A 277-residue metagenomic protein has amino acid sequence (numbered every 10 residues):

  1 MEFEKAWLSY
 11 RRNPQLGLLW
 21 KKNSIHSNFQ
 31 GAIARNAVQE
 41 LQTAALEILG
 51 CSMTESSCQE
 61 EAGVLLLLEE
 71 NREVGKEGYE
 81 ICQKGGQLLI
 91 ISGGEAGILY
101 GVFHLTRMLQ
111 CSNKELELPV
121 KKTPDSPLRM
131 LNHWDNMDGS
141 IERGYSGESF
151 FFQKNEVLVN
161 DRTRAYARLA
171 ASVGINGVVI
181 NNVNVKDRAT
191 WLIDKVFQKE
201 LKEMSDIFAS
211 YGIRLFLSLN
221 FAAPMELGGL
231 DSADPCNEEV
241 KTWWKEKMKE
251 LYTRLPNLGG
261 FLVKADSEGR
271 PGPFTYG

Functional and structural regions predicted by a protein language model:
E2-L16, Q30-E40, A44-I48, R72-K245 (+2 more regions): Feature activates predominantly on carbohydrate-active enzymes
L16-S24: Immediate post-signal peptide segment of exported/extracytoplasmic ligand-binding proteins
N23-H26, I90: Short, aliphatic-rich beta-strand segments
F29-Q30, G269: A generic structural motif
Q42, L46-E60: A short, well-structured beta->alpha microelement
T54-E77: Short, well-ordered secondary-structure micro-motifs within conserved domains or adaptor modules
M225, P271-P273: Gram-negative outer-membrane beta-barrel proteins
L255, L262-E268, G277: Aromatic-residue-lined binding/catalytic grooves and analogous aromatic/hydrophobic interfacial grooves in multimeric
